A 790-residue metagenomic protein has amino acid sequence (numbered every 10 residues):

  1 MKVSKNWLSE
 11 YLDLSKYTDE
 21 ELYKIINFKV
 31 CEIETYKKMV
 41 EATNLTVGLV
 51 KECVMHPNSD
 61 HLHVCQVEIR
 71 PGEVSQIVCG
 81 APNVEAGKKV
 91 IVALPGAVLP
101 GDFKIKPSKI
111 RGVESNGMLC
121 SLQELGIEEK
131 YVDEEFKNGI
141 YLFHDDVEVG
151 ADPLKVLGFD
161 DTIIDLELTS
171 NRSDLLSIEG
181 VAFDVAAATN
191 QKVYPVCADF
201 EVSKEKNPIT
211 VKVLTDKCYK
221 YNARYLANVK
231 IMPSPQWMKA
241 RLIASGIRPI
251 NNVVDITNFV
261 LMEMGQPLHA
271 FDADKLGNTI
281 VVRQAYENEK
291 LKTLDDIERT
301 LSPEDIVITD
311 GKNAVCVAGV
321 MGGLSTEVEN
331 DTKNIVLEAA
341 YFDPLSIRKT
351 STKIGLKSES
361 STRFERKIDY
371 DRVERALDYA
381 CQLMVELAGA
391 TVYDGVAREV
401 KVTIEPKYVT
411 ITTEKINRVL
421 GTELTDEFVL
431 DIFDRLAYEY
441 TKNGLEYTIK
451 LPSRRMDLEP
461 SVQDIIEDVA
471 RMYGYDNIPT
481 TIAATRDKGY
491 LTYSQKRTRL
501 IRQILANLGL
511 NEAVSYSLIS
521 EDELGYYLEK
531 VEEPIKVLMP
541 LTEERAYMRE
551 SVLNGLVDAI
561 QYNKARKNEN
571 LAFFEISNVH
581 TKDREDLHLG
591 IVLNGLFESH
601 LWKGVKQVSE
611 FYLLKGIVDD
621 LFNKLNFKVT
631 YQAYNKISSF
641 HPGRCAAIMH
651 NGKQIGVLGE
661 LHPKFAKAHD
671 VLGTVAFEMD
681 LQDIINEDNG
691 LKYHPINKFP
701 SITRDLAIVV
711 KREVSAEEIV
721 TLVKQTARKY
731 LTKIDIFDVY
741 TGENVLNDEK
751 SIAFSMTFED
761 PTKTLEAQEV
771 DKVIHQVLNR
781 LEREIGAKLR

Functional and structural regions predicted by a protein language model:
M1-D199, V336, G355, E359 (+4 more regions): Phosphate-backbone binding interfaces of nucleic-acid-interacting proteins
V40-N44, E201-V202, R486-Y493, S515-E533 (+2 more regions): Beta-rich nucleic-acid/ligand-interaction surfaces
V47-I77, A240, N251, T257-S325: Conserved mixed alpha/beta core segments that line enzyme active sites in large multi-domain catalysts
H63, V193-E289, F597: Glycine/proline-enriched, intrinsically flexible loops and inter-domain linkers
R111-G126, E135-Y141, V307-I404, R566-K567 (+1 more regions): Mobile "lid/hinge" segments at catalytic clefts and subdomain interfaces of large enzymes
G180, V409-T413, N417-F574, R704 (+2 more regions): Extended, well-folded interaction surfaces typified by the phenylalanyl-tRNA synthetase beta subunit core
T189-K212, A388-I416, E423: Terminal amphipathic helices with adjacent charged low-complexity linkers/tails
R435-T441, T448, V462, E598-R790: A carboxyl-terminal module marker
